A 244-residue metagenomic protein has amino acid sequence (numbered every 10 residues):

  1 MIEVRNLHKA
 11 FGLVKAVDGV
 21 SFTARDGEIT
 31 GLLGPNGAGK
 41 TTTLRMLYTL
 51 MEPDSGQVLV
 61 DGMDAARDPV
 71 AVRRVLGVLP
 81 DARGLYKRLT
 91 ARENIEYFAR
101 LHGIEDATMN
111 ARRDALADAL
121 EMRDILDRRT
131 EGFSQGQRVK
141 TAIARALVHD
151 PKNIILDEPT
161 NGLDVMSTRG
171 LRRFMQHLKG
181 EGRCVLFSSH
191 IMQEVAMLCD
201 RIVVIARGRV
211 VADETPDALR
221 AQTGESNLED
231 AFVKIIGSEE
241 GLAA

Functional and structural regions predicted by a protein language model:
R88, R129-G136: Conserved ABC ATPase signature
E96, R100, A107-I125: Conserved ABC ATPase "signature" region
I143: Hydrophobic anchor residue at the start of the ABC signature
D150: Conserved catalytic motifs of ABC-family nucleotide-binding domains
I154-E158: Catalytic Walker B motif of ABC-type/P-loop ATPase nucleotide-binding domains
D213-E214: ABC ATPase "signature
